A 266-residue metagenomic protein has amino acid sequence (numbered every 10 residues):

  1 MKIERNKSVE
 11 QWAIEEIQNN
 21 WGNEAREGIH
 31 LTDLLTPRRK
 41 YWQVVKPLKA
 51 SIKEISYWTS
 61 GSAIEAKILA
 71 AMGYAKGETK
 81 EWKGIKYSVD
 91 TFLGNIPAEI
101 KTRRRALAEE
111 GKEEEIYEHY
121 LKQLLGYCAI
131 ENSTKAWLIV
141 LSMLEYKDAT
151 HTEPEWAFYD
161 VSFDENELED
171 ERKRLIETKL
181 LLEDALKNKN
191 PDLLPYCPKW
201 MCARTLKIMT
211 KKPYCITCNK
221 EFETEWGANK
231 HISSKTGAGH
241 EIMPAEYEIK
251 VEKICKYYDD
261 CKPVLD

Functional and structural regions predicted by a protein language model:
M1-P97, T102-G111, E118, T150 (+1 more regions): Metal-dependent nuclease catalytic cores that hydrolyze phosphodiester bonds in DNA/RNA, characterized by
G61, E65, Y120, L124 (+2 more regions): A structural signal for well-ordered alpha-helical scaffolds and beta->alpha junctions
A66-M72, E115-L144: Metal-dependent nuclease catalytic cores in nucleic-acid-processing enzymes, especially RNase H-like/related
V89, L125, K253: Residue-level detector of short, conserved catalytic/binding motifs and their immediate flanks
E114, S133-E221, E225-K230, S234-D266: Metal-dependent nuclease catalytic regions and adjoining charged, substrate-binding loops involved in nucleic-acid end
